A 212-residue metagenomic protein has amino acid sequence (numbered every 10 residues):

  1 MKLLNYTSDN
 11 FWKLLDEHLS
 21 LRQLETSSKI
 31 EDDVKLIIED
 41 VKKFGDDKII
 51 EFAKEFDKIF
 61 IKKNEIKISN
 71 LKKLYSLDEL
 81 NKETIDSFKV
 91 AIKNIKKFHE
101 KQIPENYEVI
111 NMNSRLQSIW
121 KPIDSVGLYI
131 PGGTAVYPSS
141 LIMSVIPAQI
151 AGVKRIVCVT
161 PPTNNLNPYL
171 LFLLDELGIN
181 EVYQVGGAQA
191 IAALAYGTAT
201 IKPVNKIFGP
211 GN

Functional and structural regions predicted by a protein language model:
M1-I123: N-terminal Rossmann-like NAD(P)+-binding subdomain of aldehyde/semialdehyde dehydrogenases
L15-D16, I130, E176-Y183: Short, basic, glycine/proline-bearing loop/turn elements
E25, K29-D32, L36, F44-D47 (+10 more regions): Conserved active-site and cofactor/substrate-binding residues in soluble primary-metabolism enzymes
G45, K154, N180: Short acidic/polar active-site loop segments enriched in Thr and Asp
E51, Y169, A193: Phosphate- and divalent-cation-binding pockets in alpha/beta enzyme and binding domains that engage nucleotide-derived
V109-F172: Conserved small-residue-rich beta-alpha loop and adjacent elements that most often cradle the phosphate/pyrophosphate
G178-N212: Conserved NAD(P)+-binding/catalytic subdomain of aldehyde/semialdehyde dehydrogenases
